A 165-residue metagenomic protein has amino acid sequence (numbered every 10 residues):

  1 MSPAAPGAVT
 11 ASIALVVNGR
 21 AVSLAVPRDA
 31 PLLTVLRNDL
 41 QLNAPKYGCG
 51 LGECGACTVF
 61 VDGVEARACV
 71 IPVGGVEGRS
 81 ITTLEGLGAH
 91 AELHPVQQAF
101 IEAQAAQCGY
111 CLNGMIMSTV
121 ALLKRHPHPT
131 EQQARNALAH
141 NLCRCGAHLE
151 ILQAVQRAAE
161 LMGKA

Functional and structural regions predicted by a protein language model:
M1-A165: Signature of N-terminal electron-transfer/Fe-S-associated modules in redox systems
